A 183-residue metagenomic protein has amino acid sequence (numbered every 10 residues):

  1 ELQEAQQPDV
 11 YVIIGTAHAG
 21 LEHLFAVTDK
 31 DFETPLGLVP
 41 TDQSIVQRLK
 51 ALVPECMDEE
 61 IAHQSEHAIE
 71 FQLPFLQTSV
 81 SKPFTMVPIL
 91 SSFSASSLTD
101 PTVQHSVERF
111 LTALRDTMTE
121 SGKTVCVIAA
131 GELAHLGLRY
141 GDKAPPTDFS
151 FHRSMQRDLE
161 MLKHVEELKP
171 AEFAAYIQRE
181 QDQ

Functional and structural regions predicted by a protein language model:
E1-Q183: Active-site histidine-anchored catalytic micro-motif
